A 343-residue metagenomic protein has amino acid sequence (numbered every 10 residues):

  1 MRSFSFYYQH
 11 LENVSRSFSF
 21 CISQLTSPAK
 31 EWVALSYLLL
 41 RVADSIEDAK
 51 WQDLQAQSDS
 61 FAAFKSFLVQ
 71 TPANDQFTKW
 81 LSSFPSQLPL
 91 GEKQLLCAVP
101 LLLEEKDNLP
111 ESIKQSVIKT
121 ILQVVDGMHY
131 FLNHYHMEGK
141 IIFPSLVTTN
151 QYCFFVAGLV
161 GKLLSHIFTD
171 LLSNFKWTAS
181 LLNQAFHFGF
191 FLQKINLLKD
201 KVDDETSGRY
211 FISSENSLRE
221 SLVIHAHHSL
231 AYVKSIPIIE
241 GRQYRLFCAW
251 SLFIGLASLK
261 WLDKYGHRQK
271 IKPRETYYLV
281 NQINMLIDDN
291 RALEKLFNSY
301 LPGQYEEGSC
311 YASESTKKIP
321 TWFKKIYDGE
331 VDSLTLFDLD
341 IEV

Functional and structural regions predicted by a protein language model:
M1-L192, L198-V343: Catalytic cores of Mg2+-dependent Asp-rich isoprenoid enzymes
